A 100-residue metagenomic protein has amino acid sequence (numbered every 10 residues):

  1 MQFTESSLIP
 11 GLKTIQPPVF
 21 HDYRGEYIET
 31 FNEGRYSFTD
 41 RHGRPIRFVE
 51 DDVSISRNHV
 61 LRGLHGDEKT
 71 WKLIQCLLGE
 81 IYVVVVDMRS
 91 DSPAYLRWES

Functional and structural regions predicted by a protein language model:
M1-S100: Non-catalytic, conserved peripheral segments adjacent to functional cores
